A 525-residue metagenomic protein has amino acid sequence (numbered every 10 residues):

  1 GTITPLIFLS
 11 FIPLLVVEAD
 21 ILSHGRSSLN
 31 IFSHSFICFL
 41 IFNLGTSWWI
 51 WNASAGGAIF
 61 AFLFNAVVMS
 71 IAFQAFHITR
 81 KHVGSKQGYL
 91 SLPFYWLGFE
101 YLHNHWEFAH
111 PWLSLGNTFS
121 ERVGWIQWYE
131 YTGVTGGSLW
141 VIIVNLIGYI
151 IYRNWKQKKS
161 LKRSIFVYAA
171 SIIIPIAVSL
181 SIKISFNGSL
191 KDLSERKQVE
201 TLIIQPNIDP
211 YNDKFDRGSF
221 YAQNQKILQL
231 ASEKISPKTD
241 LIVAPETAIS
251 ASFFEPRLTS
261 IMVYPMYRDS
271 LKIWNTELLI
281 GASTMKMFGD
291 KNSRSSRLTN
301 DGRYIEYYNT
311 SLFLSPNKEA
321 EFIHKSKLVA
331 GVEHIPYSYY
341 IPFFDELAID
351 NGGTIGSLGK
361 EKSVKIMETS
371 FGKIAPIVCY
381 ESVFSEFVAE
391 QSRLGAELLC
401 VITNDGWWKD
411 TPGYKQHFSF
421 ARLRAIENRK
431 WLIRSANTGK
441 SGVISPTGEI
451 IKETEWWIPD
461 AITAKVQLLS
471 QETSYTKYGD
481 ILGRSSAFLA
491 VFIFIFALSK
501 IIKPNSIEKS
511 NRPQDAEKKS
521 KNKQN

Functional and structural regions predicted by a protein language model:
G1-G188, D410, A421-R424, A436-T438 (+6 more regions): Membrane-embedded alpha-helical bundles of multi-pass enzymes that act on lipidic or dolichyl-linked glycan substrates
G1-L15, L44-G45, Q205-P206, K238-E255 (+2 more regions): Short, conserved active-site loops that position catalytic residues or coordinate cofactors/metal ions across diverse
I50-G56, N104-V134, L298-S385: Active-site catalytic loop in hydrolytic enzyme cores
N65-V68, P93-F94, L241, A248-I249 (+5 more regions): CN hydrolase (nitrilase-like) catalytic-core segments centered on the catalytic cysteine and neighboring Lys/Glu
H110, R196, E306, W456-A461: Short edge beta-strand segments in beta-sheet-rich domains
F119, Q205-N207, A282, S315 (+4 more regions): Residues at the C-termini of beta-strands that transition into short coil/loop
V178, R217-G218, C400: Class I S-adenosylmethionine
I182-H334, G356, I366-F371, P376 (+3 more regions): Soluble catalytic regions of membrane-associated enzymes that act on cell-envelope and secretory-pathway components
